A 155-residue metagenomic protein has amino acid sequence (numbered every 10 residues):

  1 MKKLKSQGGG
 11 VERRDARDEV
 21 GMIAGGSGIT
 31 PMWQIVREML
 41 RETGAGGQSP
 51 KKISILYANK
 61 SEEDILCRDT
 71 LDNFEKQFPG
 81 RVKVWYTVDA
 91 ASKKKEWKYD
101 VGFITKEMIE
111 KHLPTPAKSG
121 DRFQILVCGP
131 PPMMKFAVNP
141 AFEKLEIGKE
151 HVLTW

Functional and structural regions predicted by a protein language model:
M1-M22, I35-R37, R41, F78 (+3 more regions): FAD-binding FR-type
G10-E12, A45, F74, T115: Generic marker of residues within folded, mature protein domains
R13-A16, G47-S49, K118-S119: Short, flexible hinge/linker loops that cap or flank conserved catalytic cores
M22-G25, V127-C128: Active-site-adjacent beta-strand anchor residues
S27-M32, M133-M134: Hydrophobic/small residue at the entry helix of a nucleotide-binding pocket
T30-S54, E146-G148: Classical protein tyrosine phosphatase
K51-W155: Reductase modules of NAD(P)H-dependent flavoproteins
